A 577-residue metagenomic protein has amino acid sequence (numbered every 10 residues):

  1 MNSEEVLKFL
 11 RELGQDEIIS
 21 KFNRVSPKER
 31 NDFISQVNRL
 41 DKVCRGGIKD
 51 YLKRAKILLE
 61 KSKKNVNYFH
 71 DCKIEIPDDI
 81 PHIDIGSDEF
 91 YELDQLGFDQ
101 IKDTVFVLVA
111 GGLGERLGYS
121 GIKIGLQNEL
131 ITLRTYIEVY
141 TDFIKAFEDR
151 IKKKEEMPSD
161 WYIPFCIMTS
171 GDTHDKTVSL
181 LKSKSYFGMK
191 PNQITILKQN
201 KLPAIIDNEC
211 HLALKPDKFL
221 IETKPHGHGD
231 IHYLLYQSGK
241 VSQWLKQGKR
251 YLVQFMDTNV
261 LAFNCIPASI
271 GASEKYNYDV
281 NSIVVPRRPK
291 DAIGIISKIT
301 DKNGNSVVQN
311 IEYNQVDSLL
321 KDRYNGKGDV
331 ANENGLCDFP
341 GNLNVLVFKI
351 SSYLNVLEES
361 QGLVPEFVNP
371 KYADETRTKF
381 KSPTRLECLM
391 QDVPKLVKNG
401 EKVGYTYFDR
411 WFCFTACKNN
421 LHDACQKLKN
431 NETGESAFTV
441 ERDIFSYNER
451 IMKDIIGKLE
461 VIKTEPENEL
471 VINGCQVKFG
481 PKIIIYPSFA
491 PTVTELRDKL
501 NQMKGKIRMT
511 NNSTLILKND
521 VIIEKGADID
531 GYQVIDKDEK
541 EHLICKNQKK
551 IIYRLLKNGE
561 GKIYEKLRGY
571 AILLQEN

Functional and structural regions predicted by a protein language model:
N2-K102, G271-N577: Left-handed beta-helix
D78-V105, R116-Q391: Domain-scale recognition of functional cores that engage charged ligands
